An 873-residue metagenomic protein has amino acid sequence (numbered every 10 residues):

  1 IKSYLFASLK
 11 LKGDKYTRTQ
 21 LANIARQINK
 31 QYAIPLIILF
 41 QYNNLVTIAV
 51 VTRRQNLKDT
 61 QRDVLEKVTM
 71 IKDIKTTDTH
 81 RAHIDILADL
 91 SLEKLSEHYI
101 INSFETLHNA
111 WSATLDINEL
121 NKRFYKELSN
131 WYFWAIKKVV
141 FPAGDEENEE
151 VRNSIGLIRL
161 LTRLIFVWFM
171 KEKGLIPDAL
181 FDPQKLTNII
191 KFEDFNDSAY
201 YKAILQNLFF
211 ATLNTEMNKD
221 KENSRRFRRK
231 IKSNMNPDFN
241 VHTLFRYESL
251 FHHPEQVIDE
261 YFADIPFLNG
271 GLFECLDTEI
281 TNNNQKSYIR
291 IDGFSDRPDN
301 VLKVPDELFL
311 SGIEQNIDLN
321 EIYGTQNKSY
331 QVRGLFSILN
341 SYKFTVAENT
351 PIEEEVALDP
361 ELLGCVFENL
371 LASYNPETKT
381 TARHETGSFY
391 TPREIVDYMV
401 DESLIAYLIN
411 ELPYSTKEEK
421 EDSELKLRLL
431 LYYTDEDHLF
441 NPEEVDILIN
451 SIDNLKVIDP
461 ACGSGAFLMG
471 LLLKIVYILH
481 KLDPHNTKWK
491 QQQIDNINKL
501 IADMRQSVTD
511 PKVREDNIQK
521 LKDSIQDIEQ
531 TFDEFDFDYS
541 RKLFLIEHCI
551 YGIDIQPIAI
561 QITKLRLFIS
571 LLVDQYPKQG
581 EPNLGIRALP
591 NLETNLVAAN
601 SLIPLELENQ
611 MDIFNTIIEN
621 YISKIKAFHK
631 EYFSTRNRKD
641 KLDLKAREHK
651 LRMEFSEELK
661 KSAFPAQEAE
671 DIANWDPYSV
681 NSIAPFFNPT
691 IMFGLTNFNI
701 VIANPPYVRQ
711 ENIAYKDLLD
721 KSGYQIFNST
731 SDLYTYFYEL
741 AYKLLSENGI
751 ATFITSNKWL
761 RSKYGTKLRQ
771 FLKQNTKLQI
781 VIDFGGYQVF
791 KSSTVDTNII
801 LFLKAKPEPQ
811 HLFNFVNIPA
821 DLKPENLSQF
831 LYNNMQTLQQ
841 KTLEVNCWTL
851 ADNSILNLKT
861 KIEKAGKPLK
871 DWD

Functional and structural regions predicted by a protein language model:
I1-I28: Short Lys/Arg-enriched alpha/beta "domain-start" segment
I1-K2, L87-H108, L175-P183, T278-E314 (+3 more regions): Short, compositionally biased low-complexity segments
N23-I28, V445-I447, F537-S540, P582-G585 (+2 more regions): Catalytic micro-motifs at enzyme active sites that drive phosphoryl/nucleotidyl and oxygen chemistry
A33-I37, N43-L95, Y99, N109-V140 (+9 more regions): Signature of N6-adenine DNA methyltransferases within the class I
Y99-K173, P177-D178, N320-R541, L545 (+6 more regions): Class I S-adenosyl-L-methionine
I100-S103, E172-D178, I452-N454, I458 (+2 more regions): Class I S-adenosyl-L-methionine-dependent methyltransferase module
W111-R123, G144-R152, G156, F192-N196 (+20 more regions): Generic amphipathic alpha-helical segments used as scaffolds and interaction surfaces in large, multi-domain proteins
M235-P376: Long recognition/docking surfaces used for binding and targeting
